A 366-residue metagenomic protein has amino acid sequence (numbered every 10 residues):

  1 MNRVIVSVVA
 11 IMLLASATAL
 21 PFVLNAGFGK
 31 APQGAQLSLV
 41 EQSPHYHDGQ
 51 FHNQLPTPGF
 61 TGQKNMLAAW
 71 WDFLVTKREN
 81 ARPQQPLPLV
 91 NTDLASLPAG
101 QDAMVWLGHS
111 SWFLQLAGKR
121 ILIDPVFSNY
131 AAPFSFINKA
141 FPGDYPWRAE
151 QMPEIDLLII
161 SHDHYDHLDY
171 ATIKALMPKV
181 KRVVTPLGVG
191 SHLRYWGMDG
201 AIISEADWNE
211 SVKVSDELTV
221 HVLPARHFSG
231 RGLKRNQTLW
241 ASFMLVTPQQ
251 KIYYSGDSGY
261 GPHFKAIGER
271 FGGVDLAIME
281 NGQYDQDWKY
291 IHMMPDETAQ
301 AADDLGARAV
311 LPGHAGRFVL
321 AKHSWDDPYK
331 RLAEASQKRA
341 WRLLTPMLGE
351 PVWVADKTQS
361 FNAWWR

Functional and structural regions predicted by a protein language model:
N2-N138, Y145-R148, T247-Y254, D275-G282 (+1 more regions): Metallo-beta-lactamase
I5-S7, M12-S16, P21-G49, N53-Q54 (+5 more regions): Cap/insert and terminal regions of metallo-dependent hydrolase folds
E79-A99, Q151, P186-Q250, R331-G349 (+1 more regions): Metallo-beta-lactamase
W112-Q115, V214-G273, K289, M293-E297: Catalytic core of the metallo-beta-lactamase
L114, D124, H162, D169 (+6 more regions): Divalent metal-coordination and catalytic microenvironments
F127-D144, G230-K234, D285-I291, V319: Acidic/histidine-rich helix-loop elements that form or flank divalent-metal/phosphate-binding sites at the catalytic
I137-T185, G272-I278: Active-site metal-binding motif and surrounding structural segment of the metallo-beta-lactamase
D169-K179, L320-K330, D356: Metal-dependent catalytic neighborhoods of phosphoester/phosphodiester hydrolases
